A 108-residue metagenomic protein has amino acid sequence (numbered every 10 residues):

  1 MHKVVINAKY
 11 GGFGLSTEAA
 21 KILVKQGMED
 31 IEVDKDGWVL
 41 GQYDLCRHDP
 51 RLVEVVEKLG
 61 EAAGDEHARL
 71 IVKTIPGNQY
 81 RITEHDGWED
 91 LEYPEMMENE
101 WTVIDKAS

Functional and structural regions predicted by a protein language model:
M1-A107: Catalytic phosphate/metal-binding cores of nucleic-acid and nucleotide-processing enzymes, i.e., regions that mediate
